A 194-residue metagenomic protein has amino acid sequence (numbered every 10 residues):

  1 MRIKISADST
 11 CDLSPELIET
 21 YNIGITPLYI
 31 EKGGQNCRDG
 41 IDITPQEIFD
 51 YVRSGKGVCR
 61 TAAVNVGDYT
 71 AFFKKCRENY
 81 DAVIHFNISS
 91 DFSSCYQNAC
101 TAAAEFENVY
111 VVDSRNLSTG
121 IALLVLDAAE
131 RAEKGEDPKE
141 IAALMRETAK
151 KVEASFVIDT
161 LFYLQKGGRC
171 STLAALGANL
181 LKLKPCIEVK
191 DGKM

Functional and structural regions predicted by a protein language model:
M1-I5, D81: Short active-site oxyanion
K4, T10-G24, L28-E31, D91 (+2 more regions): Mixed-charge interfacial surface used for oligomerization/domain docking and macromolecular partner engagement
K4-N65: N-terminal glycine-rich anion-binding loop in soluble enzyme alpha/beta folds
N36, G57, N87, N116 (+1 more regions): Conserved short-loop catalytic and cofactor-binding motifs
Y51-S54, Y80-H85, A103-S114: Glycine/charged-rich beta-loop-alpha catalytic/anionic-binding loops adjacent to active sites
G55-G57, A63-S90, S94-N98, A142 (+1 more regions): Glycine-rich phosphate- or other oxyanion-binding loops that anchor nucleotides, phosphorylated ligands
A63, S114-R115: Short beta->alpha junction loops
